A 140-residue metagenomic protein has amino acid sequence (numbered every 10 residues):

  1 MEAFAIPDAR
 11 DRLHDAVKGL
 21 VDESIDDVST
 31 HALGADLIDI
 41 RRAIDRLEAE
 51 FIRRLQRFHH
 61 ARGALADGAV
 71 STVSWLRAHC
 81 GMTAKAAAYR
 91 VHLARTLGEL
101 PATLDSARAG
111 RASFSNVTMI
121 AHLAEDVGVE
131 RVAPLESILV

Functional and structural regions predicted by a protein language model:
M1-V140: Conserved C-terminal region and hinge/linker of Rieske [2Fe-2S] proteins, especially in Rieske oxygenase systems
